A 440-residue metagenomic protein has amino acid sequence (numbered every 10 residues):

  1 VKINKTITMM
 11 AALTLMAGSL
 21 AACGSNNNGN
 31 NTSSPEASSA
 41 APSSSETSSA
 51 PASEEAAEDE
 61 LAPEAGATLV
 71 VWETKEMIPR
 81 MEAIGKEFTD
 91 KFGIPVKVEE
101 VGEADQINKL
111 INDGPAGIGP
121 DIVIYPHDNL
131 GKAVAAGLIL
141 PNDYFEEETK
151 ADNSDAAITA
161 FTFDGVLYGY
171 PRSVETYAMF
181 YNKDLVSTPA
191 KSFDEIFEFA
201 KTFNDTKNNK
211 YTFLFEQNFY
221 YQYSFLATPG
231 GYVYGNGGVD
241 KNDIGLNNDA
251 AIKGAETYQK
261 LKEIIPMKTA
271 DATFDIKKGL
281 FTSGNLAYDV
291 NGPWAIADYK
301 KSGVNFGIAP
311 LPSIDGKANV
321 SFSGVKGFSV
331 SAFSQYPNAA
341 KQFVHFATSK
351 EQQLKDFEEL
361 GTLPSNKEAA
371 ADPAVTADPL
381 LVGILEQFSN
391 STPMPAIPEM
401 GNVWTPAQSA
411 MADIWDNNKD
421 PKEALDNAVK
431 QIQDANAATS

Functional and structural regions predicted by a protein language model:
T8-M10, A17, G24-L130, P293 (+6 more regions): Conserved N-terminal structural module of periplasmic/extracytoplasmic solute-binding proteins
A52, S389-S440: Conserved C-terminal helix/tail region of periplasmic/extracytoplasmic solute-binding proteins
A52-P63, H127-A178, D194-F199, D205-K207 (+4 more regions): Hinge/lid segment of periplasmic solute-binding proteins
K86, D90-K91, P95, G165 (+5 more regions): Extracytoplasmic/periplasmic substrate-recognition and gating elements
E87-N153, S187, K191, L280 (+3 more regions): Extracytoplasmic "Venus flytrap"/periplasmic binding protein-like
L130-L138, D155-D194, E216-D240, F322-V330 (+1 more regions): Periplasmic solute-binding protein
I139, W294-A297, K326-G401, A438-S440: Mature extracytoplasmic/periplasmic domains
F199-A200, D243-D271: Glycine-centered hinge/linker elements that transmit conformational signals in sensory and ligand-binding systems
